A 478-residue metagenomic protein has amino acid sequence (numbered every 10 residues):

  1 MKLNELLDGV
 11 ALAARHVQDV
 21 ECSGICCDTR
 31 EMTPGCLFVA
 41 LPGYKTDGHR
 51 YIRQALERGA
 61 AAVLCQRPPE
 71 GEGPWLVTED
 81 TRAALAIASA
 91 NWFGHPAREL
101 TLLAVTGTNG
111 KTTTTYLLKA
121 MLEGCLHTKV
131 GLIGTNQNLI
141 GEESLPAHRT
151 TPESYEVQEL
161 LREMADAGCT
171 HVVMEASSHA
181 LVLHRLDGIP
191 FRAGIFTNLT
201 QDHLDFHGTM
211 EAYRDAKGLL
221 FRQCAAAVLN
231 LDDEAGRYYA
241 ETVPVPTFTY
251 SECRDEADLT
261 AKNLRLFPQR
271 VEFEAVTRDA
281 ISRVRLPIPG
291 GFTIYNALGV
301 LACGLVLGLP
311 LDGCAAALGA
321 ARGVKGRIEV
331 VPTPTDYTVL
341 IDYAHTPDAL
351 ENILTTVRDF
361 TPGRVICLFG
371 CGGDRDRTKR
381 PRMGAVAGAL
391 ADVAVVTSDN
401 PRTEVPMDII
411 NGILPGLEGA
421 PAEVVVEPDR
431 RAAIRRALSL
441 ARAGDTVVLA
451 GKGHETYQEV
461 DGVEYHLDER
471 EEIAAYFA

Functional and structural regions predicted by a protein language model:
M1-A13, P34-L37, A83, E123 (+4 more regions): ATP-dependent carboxylate-amine ligase
M1-I87, N91, R222, A226 (+5 more regions): N-terminal leader/targeting and accessory segments in enzymes
L3, C65-E72, L100, A167 (+5 more regions): Acidic, Mg2+-coordinating active-site environments of NTP-dependent enzymes
L7, I87-L231, R237-V243, L298 (+2 more regions): Phosphate-binding loop of NTP-binding sites
H16-I25, L85-A88, P152-Y155, M174-L181 (+5 more regions): Short gly/ser/thr-rich secondary-structure transition/capping motifs
A61-R67, A227-L231, L368-F369, D392-N400: Short internal beta-strands
R67-P69, T135-N136, S178, L199 (+4 more regions): Short, ordered loop/turn segments at secondary-structure junctions
E72-T81, L145-H148, P244-T249: Active-site regions of enzymes building and remodeling cell-envelope glycoconjugates
